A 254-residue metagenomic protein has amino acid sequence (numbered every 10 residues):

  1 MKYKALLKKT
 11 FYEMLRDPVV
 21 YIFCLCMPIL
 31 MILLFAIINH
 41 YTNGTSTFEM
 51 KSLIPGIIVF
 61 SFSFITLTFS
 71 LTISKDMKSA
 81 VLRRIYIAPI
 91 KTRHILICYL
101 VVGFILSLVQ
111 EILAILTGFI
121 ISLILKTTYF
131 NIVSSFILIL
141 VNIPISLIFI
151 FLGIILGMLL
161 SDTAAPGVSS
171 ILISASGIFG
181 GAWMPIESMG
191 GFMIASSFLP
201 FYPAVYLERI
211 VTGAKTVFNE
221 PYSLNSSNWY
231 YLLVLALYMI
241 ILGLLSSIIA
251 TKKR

Functional and structural regions predicted by a protein language model:
M1-A5, P185-E220, N228-W229: Short hydrophobic, aromatic-rich alpha-helical segments embedded in or entering the lipid bilayer of multi-pass
M1-Y21, R254: N-terminal Sec/SRP start-transfer signal
E13-Y41, M50-S70, S107-E111, S169-I178 (+1 more regions): Hydrophobic alpha-helical transmembrane segments of multi-pass membrane transport/permease proteins
L30, M50-I121: Hydrophobic alpha-helical transmembrane segments of multi-pass membrane transport proteins
L34-T42, G157-F201: Transmembrane helix segments
F35, Y206-R254: Alpha-helical transmembrane segments of multi-pass membrane transporters/translocases
N43-I73, V141-I154, M158, S247: Hydrophobic alpha-helical transmembrane segments of membrane proteins
T92, L100-G167, A175, N228-L232 (+2 more regions): Alpha-helical transmembrane segments and their short interhelical loops
